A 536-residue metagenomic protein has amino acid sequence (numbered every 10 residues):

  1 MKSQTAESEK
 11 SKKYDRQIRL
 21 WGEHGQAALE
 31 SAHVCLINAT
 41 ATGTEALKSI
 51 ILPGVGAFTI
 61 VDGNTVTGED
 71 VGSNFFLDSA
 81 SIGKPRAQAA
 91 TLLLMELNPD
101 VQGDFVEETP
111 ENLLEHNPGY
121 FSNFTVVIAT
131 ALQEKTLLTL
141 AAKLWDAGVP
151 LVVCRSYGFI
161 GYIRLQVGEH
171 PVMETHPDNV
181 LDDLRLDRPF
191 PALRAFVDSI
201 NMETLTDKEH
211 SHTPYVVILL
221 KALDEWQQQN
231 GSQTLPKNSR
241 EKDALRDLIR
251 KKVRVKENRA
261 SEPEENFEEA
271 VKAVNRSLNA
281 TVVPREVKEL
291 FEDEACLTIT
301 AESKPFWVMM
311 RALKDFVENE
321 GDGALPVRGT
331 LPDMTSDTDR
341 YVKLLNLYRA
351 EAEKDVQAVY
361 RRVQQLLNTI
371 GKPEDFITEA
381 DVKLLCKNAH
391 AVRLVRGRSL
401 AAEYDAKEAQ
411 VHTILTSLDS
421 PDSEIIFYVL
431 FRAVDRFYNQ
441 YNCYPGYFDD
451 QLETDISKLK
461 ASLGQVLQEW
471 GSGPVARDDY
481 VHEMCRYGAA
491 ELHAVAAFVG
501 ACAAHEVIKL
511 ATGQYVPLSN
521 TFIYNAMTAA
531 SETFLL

Functional and structural regions predicted by a protein language model:
M1-L536: Adenine nucleotide-associated cytosolic modules
